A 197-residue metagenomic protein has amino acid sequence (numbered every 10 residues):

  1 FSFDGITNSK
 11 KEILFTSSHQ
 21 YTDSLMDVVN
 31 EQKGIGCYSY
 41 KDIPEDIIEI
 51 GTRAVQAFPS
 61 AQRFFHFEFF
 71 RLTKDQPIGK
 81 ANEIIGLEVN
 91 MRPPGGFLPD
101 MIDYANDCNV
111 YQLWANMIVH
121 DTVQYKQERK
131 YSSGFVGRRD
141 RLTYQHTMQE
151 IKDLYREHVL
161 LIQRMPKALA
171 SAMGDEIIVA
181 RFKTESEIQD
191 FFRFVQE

Functional and structural regions predicted by a protein language model:
F1-S60, R71, G79-A81, G86 (+3 more regions): ATP-dependent carboxylate/phosphate-activation module, predominantly the ATP-grasp catalytic core and closely related
F3, F67, E176-I178: Hydrophobic residues positioned within well-ordered beta-strands of beta-sheet architectures
P59-R63, A170-S171: A short catalytic or substrate-binding loop motif that flags glycine-/basic-rich loops and adjacent residues that bind
A61-E68, Q124-K130: Flexible, glycine/charged-enriched surface loops at secondary-structure junctions
D75: FAD-binding beta-loop-beta segment adjacent to the flavin cofactor pocket
L113-E197: Peripheral (often C-terminal) accessory segments that flank ATP-dependent C-N-forming ligase machineries
